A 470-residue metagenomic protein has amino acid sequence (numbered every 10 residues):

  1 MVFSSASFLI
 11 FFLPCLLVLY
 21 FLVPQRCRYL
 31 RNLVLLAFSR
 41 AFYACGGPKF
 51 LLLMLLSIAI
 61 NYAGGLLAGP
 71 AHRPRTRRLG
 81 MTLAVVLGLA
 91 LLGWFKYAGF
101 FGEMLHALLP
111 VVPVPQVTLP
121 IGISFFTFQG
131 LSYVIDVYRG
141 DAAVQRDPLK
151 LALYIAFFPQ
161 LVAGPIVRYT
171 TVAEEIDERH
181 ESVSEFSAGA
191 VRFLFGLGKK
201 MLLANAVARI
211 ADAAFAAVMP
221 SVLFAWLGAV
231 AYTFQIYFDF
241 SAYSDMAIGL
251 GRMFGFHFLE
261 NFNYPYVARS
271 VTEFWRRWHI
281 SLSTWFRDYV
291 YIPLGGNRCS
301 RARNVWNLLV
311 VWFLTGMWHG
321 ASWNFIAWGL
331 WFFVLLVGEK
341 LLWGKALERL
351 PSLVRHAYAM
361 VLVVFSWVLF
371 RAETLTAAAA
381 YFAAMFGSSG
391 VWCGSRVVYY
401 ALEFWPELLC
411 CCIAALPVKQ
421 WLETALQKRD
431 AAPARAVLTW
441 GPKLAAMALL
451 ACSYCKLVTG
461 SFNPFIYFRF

Functional and structural regions predicted by a protein language model:
M1-R469: Membrane-embedded transmembrane alpha-helical bundles that form the catalytic cores of multi-pass lipid-modifying
